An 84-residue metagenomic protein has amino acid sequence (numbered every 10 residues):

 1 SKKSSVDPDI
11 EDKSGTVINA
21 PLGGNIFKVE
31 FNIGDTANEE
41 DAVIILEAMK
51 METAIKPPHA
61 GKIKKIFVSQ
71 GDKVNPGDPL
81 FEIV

Functional and structural regions predicted by a protein language model:
S1-P8: Flexible, non-catalytic peripheral segments of proteins
P8-V84: Structured functional modules or segments
